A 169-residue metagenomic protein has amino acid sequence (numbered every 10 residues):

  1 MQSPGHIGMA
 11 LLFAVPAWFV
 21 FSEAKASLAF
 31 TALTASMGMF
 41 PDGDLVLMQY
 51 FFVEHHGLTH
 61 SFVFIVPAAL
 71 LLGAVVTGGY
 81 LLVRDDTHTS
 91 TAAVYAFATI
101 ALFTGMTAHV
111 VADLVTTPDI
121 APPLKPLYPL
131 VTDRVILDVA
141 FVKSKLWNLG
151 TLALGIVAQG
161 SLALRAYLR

Functional and structural regions predicted by a protein language model:
M1-R169: N-terminal membrane-targeting hydrophobic helices
